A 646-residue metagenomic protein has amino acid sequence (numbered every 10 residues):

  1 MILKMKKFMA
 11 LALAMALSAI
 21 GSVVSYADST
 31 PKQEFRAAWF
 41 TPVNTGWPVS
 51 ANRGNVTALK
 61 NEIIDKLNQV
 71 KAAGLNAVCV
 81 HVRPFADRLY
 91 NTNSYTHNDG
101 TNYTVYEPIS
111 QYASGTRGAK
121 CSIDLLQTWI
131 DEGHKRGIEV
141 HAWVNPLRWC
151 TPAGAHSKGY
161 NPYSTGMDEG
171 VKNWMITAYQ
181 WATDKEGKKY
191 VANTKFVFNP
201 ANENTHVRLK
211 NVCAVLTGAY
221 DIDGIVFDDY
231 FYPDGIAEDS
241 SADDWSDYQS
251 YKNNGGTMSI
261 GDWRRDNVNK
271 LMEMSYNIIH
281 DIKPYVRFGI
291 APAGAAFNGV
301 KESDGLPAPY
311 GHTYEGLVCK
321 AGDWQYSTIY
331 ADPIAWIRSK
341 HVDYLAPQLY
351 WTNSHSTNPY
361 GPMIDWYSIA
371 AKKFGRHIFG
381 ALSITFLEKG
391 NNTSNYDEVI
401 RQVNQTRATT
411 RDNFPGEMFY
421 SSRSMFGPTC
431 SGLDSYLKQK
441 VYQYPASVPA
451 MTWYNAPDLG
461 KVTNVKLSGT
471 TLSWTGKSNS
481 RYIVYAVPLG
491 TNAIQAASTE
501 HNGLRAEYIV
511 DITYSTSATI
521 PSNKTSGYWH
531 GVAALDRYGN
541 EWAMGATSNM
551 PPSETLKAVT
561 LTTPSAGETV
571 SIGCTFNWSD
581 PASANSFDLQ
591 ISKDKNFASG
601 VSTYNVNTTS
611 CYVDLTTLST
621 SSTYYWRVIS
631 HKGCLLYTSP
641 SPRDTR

Functional and structural regions predicted by a protein language model:
T41, T45-N55, L147-V215: Active-site-adjacent "subsite" loops/lids of carbohydrate-active enzymes
N61-A86: Catalytic domains of carbohydrate-active enzymes, especially glycoside hydrolases
H141-N145, V226, R264-D323, H377-A381: Aromatic-lined carbohydrate-recognition surfaces of secreted/lumenal glycan-active proteins
P333, H341-H355, F374-T452: Substrate-binding cleft of secreted/luminal carbohydrate-active enzymes
T470-S478, C574-P581: Conserved aromatic anchor
A486-K524, D588-S619: Recognizes extended acidic, P/S/T-rich segments that occur within or adjacent to Ig-like beta-sandwich modules
N523-N540, T620-K632: Beta-strand-rich modules
Y637-R646: Single conserved hydrophobic/aromatic residue that forms the stacking wall/gate of nucleotide- or nucleobase-binding
